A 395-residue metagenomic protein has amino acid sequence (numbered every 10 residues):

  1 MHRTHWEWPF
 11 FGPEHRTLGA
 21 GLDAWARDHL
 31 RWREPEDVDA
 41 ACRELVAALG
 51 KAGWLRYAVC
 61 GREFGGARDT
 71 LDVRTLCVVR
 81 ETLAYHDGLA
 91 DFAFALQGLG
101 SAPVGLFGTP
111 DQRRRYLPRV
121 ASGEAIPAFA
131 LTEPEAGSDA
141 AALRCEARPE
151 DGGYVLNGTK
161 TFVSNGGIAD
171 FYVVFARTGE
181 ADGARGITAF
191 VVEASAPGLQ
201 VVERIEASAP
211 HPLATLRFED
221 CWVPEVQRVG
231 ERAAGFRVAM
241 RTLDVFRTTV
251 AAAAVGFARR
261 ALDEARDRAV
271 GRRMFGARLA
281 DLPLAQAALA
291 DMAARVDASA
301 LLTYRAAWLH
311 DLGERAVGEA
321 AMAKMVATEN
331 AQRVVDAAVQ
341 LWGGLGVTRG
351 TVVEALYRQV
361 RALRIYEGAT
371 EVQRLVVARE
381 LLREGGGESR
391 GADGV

Functional and structural regions predicted by a protein language model:
M1-Y85, F107-Q112, R119, G123 (+3 more regions): Alpha-helical interface subdomain recognition
G88-D111, G137-A140: N-terminal glycine-rich flavin-associated loop
A93, E135-S138, F162-N165, G179-A181 (+1 more regions): Short Gly/Pro-enriched turn/cap motifs at secondary-structure boundaries
G123-L131: A short, Trp-centered hydrophobic/proline-enriched beta-strand micro-motif
A128, A142-E146, F171-F175, A189-V191 (+2 more regions): Conserved hydrophobic/aromatic beta-strand scaffold that supports enzyme active sites
A142, S195-P224: Flexible, small-/acidic-enriched active-site or ligand-binding loops
G153, N157-Q200: A short core secondary-structure module
E219-V238: Long, acidic (Asp/Glu-rich), low-complexity accessory segments flanking structured domains
